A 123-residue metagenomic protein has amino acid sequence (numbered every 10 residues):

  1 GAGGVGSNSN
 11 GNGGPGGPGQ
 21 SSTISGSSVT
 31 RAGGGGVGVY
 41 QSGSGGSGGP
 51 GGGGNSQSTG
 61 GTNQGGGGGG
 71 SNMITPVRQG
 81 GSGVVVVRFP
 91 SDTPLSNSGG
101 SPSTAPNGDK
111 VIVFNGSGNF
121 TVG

Functional and structural regions predicted by a protein language model:
G1-G123: Low-complexity, glycine/proline-biased repetitive segments and flexible coils/loops
